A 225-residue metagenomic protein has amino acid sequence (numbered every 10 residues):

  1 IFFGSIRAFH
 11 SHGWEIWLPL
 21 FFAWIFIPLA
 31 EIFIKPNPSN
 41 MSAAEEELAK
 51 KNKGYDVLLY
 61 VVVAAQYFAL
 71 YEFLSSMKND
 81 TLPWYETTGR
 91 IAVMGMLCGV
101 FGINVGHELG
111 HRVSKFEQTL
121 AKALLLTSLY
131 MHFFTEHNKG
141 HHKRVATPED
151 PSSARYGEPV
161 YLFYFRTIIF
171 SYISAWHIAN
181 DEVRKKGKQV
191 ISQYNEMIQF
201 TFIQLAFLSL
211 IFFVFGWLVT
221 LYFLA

Functional and structural regions predicted by a protein language model:
I1-I34, K53-N79, Y85-G99, S192-A225: Alpha-helical bilayer-embedded segments of polytopic membrane proteins, i.e., transmembrane/intramembrane helices
I25-P36, M94-H111, F133-F134, T167-A175 (+1 more regions): Transmembrane alpha-helical segments that form the membrane-embedded catalytic/substrate-channel core of multi-pass
I32-L48: Membrane-helix interface/capping segments
I34-K35, L74, K78, G102 (+4 more regions): Membrane-water interface at transmembrane helix exits
E47-K51, T81, N180-S192: Short juxtamembrane and helix-loop transition motifs at transmembrane-helix boundaries in membrane proteins
L48-L59, S152, Y156: Juxtamembrane helix-loop boundaries in multi-pass membrane proteins
N79-V93, L97, F101-L129: Membrane-interface helix-loop-helix junctions at boundaries between adjacent transmembrane segments
K115-K186: Membrane-proximal soluble regions of multi-pass membrane proteins
